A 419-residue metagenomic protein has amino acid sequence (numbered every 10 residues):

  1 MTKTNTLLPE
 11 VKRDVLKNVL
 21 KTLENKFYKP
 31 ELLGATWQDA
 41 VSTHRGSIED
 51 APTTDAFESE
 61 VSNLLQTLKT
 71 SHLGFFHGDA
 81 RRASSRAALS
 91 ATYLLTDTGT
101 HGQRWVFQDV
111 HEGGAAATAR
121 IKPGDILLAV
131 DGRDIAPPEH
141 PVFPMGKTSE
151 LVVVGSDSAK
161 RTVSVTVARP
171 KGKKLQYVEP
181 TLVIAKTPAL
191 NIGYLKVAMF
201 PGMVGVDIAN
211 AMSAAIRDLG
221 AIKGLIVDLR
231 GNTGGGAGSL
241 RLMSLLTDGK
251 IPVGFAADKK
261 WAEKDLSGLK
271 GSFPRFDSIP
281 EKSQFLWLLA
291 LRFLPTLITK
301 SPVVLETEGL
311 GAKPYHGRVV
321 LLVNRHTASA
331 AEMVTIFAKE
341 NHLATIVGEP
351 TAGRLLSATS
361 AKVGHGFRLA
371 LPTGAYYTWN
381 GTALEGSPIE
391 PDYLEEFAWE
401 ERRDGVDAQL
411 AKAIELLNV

Functional and structural regions predicted by a protein language model:
T2-P9, F27-P30, H44-P52, E112-A115 (+4 more regions): Second-shell loop/turn segments in exported
V11-L16, L23, A40, H44 (+9 more regions): Stable alpha-helical elements in mature extracytoplasmic
V19, A116-P138, I226-D228, A338 (+2 more regions): Conserved PDZ fold ligand-binding element
L20-L32, S42-T53, S62-L73, I126-G132 (+5 more regions): Sec-exported extracytoplasmic/periplasmic mature domains
E31-R104, T148, D157-V183, V419: Extended, small/polar residue-biased N-terminal targeting/export presequences and adjacent propeptide/linker tracts
R82-P137, I208: PDZ/PDZ-like domain segments forming the peptide/carboxylate-binding groove, activating on the N-terminal beta-strands
G146-T148, V152-G364, N418: Cleft-lining beta-strand/loop regions that shape enzyme active-site pockets
E390-V419: Low-complexity, Gly/Ser/Thr/Pro-rich intrinsically disordered linker/tail segments
